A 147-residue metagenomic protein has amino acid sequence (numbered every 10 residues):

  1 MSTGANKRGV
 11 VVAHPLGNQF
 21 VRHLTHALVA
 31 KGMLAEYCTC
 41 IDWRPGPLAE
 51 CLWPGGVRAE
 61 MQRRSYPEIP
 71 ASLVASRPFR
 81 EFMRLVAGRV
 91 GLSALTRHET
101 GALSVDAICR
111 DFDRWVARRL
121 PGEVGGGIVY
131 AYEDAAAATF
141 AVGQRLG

Functional and structural regions predicted by a protein language model:
M1-L73, A117-G125: N-terminal subdomain of nucleotide-sugar transferases
T3, T25, T39, T96 (+2 more regions): Residue-identity detector for threonine
N18-R22, W43-G46, C51, V105-A117 (+1 more regions): An aromatic- and histidine-rich active-site surface loop
F20, Y37, Y66, F79-F82 (+2 more regions): Phenylalanine-focused residue identity feature
W43-R44, A71-R84, G147: Short, solvent-exposed beta-strand-terminating loops
R77-I128: Conserved nucleotide-sugar donor-binding subdomain of glycosyltransferases
